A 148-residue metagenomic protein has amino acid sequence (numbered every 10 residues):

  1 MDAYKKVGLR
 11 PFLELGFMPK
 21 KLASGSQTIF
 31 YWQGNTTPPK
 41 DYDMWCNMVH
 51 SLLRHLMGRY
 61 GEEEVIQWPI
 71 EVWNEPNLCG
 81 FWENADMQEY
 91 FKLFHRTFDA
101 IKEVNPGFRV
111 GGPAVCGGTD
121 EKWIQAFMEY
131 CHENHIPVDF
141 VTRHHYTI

Functional and structural regions predicted by a protein language model:
M1-I148: Substrate-binding cleft and catalytic face of glycoside hydrolase catalytic domains, especially the flexible beta-alpha
